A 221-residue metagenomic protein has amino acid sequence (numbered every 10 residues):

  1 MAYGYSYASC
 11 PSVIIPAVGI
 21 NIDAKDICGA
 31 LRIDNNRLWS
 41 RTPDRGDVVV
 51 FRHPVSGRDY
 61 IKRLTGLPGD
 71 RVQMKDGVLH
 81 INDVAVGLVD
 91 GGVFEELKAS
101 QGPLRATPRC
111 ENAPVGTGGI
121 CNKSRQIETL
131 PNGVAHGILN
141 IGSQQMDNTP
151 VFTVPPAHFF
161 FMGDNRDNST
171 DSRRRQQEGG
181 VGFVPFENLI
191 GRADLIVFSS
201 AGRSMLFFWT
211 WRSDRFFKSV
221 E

Functional and structural regions predicted by a protein language model:
M1-E221: Soluble "head" domains of membrane/secretory-pathway proteins
